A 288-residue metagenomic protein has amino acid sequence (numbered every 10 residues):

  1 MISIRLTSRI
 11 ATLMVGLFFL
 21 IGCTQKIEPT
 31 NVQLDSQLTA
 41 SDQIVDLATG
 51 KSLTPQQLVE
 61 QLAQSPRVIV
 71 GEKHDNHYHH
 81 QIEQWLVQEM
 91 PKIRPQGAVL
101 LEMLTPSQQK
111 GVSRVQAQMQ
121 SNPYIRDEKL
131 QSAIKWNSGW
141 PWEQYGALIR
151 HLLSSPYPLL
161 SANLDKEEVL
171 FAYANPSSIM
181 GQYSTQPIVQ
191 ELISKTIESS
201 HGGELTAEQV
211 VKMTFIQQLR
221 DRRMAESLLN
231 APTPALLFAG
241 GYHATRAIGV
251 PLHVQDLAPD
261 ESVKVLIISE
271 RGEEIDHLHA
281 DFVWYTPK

Functional and structural regions predicted by a protein language model:
I2-A11: Bacterial N-terminal signal peptides that target proteins for export
I4, G16-L17, A280: Short non-domain terminal segments
A11-G22: Bacterial N-terminal signal peptides
C23-K288: Compositional signal for N-terminal targeting/processing segments
